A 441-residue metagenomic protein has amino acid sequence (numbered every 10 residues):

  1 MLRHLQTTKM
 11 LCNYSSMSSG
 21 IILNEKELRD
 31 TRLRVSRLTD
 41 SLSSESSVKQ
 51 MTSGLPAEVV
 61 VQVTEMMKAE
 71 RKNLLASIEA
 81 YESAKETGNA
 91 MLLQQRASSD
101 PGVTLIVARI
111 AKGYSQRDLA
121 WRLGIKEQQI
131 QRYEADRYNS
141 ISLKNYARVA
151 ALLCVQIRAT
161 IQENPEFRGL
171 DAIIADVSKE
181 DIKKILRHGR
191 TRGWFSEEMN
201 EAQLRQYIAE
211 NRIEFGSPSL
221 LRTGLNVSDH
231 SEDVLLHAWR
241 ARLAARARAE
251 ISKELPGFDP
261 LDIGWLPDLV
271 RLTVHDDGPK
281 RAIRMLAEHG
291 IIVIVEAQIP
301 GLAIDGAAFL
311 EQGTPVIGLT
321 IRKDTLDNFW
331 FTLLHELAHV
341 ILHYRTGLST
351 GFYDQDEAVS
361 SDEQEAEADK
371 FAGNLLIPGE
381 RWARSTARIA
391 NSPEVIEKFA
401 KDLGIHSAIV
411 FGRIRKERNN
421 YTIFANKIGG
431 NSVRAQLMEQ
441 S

Functional and structural regions predicted by a protein language model:
L2-S98: N-terminal flexible/basic segments that precede or flank functional cores
V103-A120, A249-E250: Short basic helix-loop element that most often maps to the first helix and adjoining turn of HTH DNA-binding modules
L105, Q116, E127, Y146 (+1 more regions): Helix-turn-helix DNA-binding elements, focusing on the entry/boundary residues of the two helices that contact DNA
G113-Y133: Short alpha-helical DNA-recognition segment
L143-A159: DNA major-groove recognition helix of helix-turn-helix/homeodomain DNA-binding modules
E166-S441: Active-site hotspot residues in diverse enzymes, especially metal/ion-binding acidic/histidine motifs
